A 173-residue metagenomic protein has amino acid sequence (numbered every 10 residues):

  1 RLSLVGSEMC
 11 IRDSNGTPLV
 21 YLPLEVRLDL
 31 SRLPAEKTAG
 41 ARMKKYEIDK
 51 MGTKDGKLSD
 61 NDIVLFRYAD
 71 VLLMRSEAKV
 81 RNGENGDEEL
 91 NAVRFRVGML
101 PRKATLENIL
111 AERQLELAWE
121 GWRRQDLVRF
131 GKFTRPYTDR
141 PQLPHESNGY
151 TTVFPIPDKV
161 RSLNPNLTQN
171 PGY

Functional and structural regions predicted by a protein language model:
L2-G6: Positively charged, low-complexity/disordered segments
S7-E8, R12-R67: Flexible, polar/acidic helix-loop-strand segments at domain edges
I11, V80, L100-P101, E120: Secondary-structure transition/capping residues
D55-L58, I63, P101-Y173: Long, intrinsically disordered, low-complexity segments
I63-L90, E107-A118: Extended, hydrophobic/aromatic-rich amphipathic alpha-helical segments that build helical scaffolds
